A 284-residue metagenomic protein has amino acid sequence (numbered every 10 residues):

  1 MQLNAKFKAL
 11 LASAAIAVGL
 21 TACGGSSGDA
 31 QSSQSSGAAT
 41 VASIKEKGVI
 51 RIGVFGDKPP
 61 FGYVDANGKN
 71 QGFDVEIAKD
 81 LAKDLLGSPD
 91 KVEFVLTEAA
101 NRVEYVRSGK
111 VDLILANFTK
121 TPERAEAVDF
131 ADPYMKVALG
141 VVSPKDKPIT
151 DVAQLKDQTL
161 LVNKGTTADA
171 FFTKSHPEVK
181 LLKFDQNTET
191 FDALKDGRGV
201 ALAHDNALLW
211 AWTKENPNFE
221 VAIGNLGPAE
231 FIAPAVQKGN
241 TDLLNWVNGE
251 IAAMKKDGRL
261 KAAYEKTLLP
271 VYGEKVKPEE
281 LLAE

Functional and structural regions predicted by a protein language model:
G19-A22: C-terminal motif of bacterial Sec signal peptides marking the signal peptidase cleavage site
G24-S27: Bacterial signal peptide processing site
S32-I114: Extracytoplasmic small-molecule ligand-binding "clamshell" domains of the periplasmic binding protein/Venus flytrap
G37, V92-E104, K147, L182-D192 (+2 more regions): Short helix-initiation/N-cap motifs at beta->coil->alpha
V54-P60, N70-L85, T119, K136-F191 (+2 more regions): Bilobed "Venus flytrap"/periplasmic-binding protein-like clamshell domains and structurally analogous long
K79, K91-Q154: Acidic, polar ligand-binding/catalytic clefts
N101, N117-E126, F171-K174, K195-A229: A ligand-binding cleft/hinge motif common to bilobed small-molecule-binding domains
M135-S143, W210-I251, P270-E284: Periplasmic-binding protein-like
